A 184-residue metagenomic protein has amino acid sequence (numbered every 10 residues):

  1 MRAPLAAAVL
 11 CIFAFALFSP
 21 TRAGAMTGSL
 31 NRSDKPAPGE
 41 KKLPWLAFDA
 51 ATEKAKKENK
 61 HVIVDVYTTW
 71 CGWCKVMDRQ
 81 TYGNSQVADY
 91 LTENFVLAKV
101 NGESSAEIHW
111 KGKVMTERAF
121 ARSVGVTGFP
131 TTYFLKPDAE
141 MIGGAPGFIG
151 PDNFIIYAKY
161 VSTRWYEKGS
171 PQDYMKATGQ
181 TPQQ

Functional and structural regions predicted by a protein language model:
M1-V9: Bacterial N-terminal signal peptides that target proteins for export
A8-L17: Bacterial N-terminal signal peptides
R22-K41, E167-P171, P182: N-proximal helix/coil linker or "cap" segments that precede and/or mark the start of modular domains
P44-V62, L91: A short beta-strand-turn-helix
E58-G72, L97: Short active-site neighborhood of thiol/selenol oxidoreductases, capturing the structured segment around
C74-T92: Typically the conserved alpha-helix immediately C-terminal to a functionally engaged Cys/Sec in thioredoxin-like
Y90, G102-T127: Structural alpha/beta surface segment adjacent to cysteine/selenocysteine redox centers across thiol/disulfide enzymes
R122-E167: Non-catalytic, surface beta->alpha helical segment in thiol-disulfide oxidoreductase systems
